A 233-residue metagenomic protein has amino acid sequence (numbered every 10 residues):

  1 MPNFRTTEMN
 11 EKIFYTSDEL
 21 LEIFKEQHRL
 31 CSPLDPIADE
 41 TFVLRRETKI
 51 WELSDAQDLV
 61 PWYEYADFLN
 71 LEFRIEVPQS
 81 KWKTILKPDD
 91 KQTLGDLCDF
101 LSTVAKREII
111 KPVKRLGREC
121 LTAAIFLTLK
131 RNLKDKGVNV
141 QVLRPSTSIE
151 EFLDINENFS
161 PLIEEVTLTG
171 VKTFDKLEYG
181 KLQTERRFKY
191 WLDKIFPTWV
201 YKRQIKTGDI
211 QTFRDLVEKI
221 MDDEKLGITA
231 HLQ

Functional and structural regions predicted by a protein language model:
M1-Q233: Phosphopantetheine-dependent thiolation modules in NRPS/PKS and related acyl-activating systems
